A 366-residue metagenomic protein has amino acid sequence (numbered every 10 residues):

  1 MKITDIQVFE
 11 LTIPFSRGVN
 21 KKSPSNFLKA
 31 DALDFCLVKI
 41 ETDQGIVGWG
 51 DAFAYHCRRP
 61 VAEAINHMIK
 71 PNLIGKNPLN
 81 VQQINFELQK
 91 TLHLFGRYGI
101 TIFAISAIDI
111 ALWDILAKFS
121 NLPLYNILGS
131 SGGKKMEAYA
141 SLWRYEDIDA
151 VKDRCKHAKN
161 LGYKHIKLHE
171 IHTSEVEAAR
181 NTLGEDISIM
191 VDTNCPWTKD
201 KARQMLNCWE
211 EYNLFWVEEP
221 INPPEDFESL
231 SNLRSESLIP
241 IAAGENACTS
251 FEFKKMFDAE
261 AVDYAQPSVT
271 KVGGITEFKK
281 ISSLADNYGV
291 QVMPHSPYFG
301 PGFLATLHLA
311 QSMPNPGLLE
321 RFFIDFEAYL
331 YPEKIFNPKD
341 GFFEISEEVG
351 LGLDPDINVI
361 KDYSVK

Functional and structural regions predicted by a protein language model:
M1-T4, V8-N20, K29-A30, T276 (+1 more regions): Flexible C-terminal active-site loop/helix
M1-V47, N66, K156, H165: Non-catalytic terminal accessory/regulatory regions of metabolic enzymes
I3, G45, I69, I108 (+7 more regions): Conserved, mostly hydrophobic/aromatic
D5, E41-F119: Metal- or metallocofactor-binding catalytic centers and their adjacent structured scaffolds across diverse enzyme
F95, F119-W143, A179, G184-D186: N-terminal small/glycine-rich loop or linker at the start of catalytic domains across soluble metabolic enzymes
M136-D149, T193-T198, A242: Active-site mouth loops of central-metabolism enzymes
L168, T173-P301: Catalytic core of soluble alpha/beta enzymes
